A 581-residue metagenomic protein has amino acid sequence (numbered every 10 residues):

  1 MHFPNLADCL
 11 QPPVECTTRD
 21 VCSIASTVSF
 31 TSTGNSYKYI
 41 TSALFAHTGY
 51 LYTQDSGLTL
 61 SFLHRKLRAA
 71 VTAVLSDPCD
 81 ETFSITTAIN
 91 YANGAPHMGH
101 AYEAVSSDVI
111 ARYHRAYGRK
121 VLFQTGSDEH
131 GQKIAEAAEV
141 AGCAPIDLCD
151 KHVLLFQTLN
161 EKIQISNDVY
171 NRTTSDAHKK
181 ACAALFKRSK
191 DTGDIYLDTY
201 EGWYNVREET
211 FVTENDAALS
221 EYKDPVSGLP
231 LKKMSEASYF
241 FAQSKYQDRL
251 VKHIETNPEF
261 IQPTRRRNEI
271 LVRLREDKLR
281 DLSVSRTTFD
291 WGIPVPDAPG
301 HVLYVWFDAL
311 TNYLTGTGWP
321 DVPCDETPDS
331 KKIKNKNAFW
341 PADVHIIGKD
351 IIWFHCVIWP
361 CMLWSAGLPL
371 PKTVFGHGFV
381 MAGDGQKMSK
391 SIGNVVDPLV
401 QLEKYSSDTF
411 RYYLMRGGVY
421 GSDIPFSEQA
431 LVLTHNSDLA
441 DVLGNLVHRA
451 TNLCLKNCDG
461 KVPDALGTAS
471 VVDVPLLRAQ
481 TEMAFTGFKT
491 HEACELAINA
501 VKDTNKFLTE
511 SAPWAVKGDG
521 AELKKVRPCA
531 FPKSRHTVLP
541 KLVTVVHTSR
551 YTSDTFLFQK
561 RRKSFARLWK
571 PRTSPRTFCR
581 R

Functional and structural regions predicted by a protein language model:
H2-M98, S106, A116, L250 (+4 more regions): Non-catalytic terminal extensions that flank enzyme cores
A70-L197: N-terminal Rossmann-like or analogous alpha/beta NTP/dinucleotide-binding catalytic cores that position adenine
V74-T125, A177-A181, V226-K456, A493-N499: Structured secondary-structure scaffolds
H130, N394, V474-L477: N-terminal alpha-helical segment
H130, W203-E208, G378-V380, A430 (+1 more regions): A glycine-rich phosphate-binding loop feature that marks nucleotide/adenosyl-phosphate handling sites
V169-K180, D198-F211, N268, G376-H377: Short, glycine/charge-rich beta-strand/loop segments that flank catalytic centers and engage negatively charged groups
D194-Q247: Cys/His-rich short segments
L197, S422, A430-G467, L476-V543 (+1 more regions): Helix-rich, typically C-terminal accessory recognition domains appended to large enzymatic cores
